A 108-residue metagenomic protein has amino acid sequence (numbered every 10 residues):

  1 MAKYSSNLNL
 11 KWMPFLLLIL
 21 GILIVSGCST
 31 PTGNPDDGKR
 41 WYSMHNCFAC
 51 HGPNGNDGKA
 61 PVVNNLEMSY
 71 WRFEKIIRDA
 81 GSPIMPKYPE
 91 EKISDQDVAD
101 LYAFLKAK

Functional and structural regions predicted by a protein language model:
M1-L10: N-terminal secretory signal peptides that target proteins for export/translocation
N9-L20: Sec-dependent N-terminal signal peptides
I24-G27: C-terminal motif of bacterial Sec signal peptides marking the signal peptidase cleavage site
S29-P31: Bacterial signal peptide processing site
P35-S43, G52-K87: Gly/Gly-Pro-rich "capping" loops immediately C-terminal to redox-active cysteine motifs in periplasmic/lumenal
N46: The −1 position to Zn-ligating cysteines in a subset of zinc-ribbon hairpins
A49: Short, cysteine/histidine-rich loop/knuckle motifs that typically chelate Zn2+
E90-K108: C-terminal capping alpha-helices of c-type cytochrome domains
